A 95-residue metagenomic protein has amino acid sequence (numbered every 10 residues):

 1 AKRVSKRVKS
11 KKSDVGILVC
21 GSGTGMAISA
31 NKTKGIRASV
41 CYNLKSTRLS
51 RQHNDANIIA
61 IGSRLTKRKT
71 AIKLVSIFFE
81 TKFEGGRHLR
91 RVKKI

Functional and structural regions predicted by a protein language model:
K2, K6, I28, R48-R51 (+1 more regions): Alpha-helical segments flanking ligand/cofactor-binding loops in enzyme cores
R3-V40: Helix-adjacent hinge/juxtasegments
L44-I95: C-terminal binding/interaction regions
